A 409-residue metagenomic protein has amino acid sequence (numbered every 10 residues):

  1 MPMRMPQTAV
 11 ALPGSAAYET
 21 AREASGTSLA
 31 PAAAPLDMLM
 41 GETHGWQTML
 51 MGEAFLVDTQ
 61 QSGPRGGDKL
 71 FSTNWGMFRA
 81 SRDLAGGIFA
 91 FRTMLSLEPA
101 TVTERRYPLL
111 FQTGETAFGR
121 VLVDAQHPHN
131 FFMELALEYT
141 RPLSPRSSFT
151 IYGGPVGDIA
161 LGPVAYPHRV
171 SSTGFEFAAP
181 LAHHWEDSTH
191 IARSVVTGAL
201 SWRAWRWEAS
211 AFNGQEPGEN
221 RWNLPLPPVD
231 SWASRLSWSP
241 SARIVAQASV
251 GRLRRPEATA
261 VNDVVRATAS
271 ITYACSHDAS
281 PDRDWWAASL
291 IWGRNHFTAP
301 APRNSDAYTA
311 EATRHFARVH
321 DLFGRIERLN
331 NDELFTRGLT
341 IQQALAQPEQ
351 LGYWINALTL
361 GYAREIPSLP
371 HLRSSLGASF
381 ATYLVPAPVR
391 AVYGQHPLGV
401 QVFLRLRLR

Functional and structural regions predicted by a protein language model:
M1-E53, T59, G66-G67, R79-G86 (+1 more regions): N-terminal periplasmic/intermembrane-space "pro-region" immediately following the signal or transit peptide
L50, A54-D58, F91-L97, I151-P155 (+8 more regions): Transmembrane beta-barrel strands of outer-membrane/channel proteins
V57-P64, E98-A100, V156-A160, P180 (+8 more regions): Sequence/structural signature of outer-membrane beta-barrel proteins
A80-L84, R141, A199-W202, W238-P240 (+5 more regions): Residue-level signature of outer-membrane beta-barrel architecture
A85-A90, P145-F149, L200, A204-E208 (+4 more regions): Repeated loop/turn-to-beta-strand initiation elements of outer-membrane beta-barrel proteins
V102-S237: Surface-exposed coil loops of outer-membrane beta-barrel proteins
V250-T259, A287-S289, G293-P302, V319-L369 (+2 more regions): Outer membrane beta-barrel transmembrane domains
L360, G394-R409: Outer-membrane beta-barrel "beta-signal"
